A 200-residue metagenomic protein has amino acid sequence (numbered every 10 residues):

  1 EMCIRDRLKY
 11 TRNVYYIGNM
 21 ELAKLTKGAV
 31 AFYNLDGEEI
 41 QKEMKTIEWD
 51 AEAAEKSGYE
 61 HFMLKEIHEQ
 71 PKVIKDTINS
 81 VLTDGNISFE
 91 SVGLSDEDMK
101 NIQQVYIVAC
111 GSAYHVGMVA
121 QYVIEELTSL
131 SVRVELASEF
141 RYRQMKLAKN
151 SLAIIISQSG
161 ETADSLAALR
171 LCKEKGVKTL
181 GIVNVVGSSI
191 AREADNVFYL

Functional and structural regions predicted by a protein language model:
M2-I4: Short, small-residue-biased leader/transition segments that mark boundaries at the very start of proteins
D6-L22, T26-A31, L35: Conserved nucleotide-binding/hydrolysis modules and their immediate coupling elements across P-loop/ASCE NTPase motors
T11, K27, H68-L82, T128 (+4 more regions): Structural signal for hydrophobic packing residues in well-ordered secondary-structure cores of soluble enzyme domains
T26-H68, K72, N79-S80, N196-L200: Terminal amphipathic helices with adjacent charged low-complexity linkers/tails
Y59-M63, V73-I74, G111-A120: Conserved phosphate/anionic-ligand binding catalytic regions in large, soluble enzymes, centered on
G85-N101: A short, well-structured juxtamembrane/interface segment
K100-L200: Glycine-rich phosphate-binding loops that contact phosphosugars or nucleotide phosphates
